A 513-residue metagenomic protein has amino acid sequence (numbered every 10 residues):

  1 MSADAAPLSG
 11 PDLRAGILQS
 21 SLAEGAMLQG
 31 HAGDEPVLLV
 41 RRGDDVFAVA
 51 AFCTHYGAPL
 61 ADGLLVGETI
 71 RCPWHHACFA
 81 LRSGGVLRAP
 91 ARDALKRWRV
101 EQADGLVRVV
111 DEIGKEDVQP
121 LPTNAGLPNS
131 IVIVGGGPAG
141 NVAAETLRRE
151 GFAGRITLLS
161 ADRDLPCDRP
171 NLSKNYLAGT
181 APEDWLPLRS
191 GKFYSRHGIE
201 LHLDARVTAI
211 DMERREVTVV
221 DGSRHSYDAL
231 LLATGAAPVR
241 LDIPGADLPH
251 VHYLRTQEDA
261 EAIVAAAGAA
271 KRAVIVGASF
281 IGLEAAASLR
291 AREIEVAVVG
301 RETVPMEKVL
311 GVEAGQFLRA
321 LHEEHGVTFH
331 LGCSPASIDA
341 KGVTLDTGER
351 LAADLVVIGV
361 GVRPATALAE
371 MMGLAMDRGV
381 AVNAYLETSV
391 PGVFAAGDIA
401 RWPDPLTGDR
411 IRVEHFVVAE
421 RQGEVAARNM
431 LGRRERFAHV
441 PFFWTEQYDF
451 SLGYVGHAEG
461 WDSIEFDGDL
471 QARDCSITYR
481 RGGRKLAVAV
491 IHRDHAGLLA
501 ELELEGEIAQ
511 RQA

Functional and structural regions predicted by a protein language model:
M1-V66, E101-E112: N-terminal pre-ligand scaffold of iron-sulfur
A32, A153, L188-V219, R224-S226 (+1 more regions): A Rossmann-like FAD-binding core segment of flavoenzymes
C53, C72-H75: Short cysteine clusters
L60, P73, F79-L106, V110-V132 (+7 more regions): FAD-binding core/adjacent interface of flavoenzyme oxidoreductases
G84, D247-G268, K341-T344, E349-V425: FAD-site-proximal beta/loop scaffold in flavoenzymes
L127-E200, V239, A286-V309: Beta1-alpha1 glycine-rich phosphate/pyrophosphate-binding loop at the start of Rossmann-like nucleotide-binding domains
L127-V132, I399-A496: Mid-to-C-terminal Rossmann-like scaffold of FAD/NAD(P)H-dependent oxidoreductases
G135-P138, R255-T256, V276-I281: Glycine-rich Rossmann-fold phosphate-binding loop(s) that bind the pyrophosphate of adenine dinucleotide cofactors
